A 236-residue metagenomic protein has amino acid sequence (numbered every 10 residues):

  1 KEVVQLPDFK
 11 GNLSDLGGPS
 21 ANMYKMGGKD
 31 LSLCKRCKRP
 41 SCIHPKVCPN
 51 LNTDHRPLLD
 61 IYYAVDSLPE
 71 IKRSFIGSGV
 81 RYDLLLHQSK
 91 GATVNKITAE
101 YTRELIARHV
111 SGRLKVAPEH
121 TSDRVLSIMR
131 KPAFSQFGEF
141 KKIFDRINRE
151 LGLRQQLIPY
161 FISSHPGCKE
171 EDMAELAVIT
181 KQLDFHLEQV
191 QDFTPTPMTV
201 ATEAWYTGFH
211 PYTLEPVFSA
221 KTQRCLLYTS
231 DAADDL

Functional and structural regions predicted by a protein language model:
K1-E2, S230: Accessible peptide chain termini
E2-I158, S163-P166: Conserved SAM/AdoMet-binding glycine-rich loop
G27-R56, S127-M129, A133-S135, I179-K181 (+2 more regions): Radical SAM enzyme [4Fe-4S]-AdoMet core and its adjacent flexible, acidic and glycine-rich loops/tails across
P166, P195-P197, A233: Proline-rich low-complexity regions
G167-T180: Catalytic cores of alpha/beta
Y228-D235: Conserved small/polar residues in nucleotide/adenosyl-binding loops
